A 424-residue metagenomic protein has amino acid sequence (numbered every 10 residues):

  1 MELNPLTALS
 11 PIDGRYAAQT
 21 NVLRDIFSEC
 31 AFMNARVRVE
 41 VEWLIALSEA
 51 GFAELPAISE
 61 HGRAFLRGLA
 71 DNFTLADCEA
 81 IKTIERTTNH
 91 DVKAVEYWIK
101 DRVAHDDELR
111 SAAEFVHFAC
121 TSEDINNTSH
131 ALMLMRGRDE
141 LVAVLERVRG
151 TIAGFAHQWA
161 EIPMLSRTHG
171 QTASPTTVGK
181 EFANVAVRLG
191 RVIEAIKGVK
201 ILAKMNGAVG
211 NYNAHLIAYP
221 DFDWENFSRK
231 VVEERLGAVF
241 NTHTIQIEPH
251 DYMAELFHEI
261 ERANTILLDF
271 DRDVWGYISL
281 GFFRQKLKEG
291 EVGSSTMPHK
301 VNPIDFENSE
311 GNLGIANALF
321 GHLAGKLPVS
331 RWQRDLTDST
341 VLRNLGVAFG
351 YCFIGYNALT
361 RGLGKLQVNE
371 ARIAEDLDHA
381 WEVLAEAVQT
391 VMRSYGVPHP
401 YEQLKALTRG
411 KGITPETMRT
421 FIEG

Functional and structural regions predicted by a protein language model:
M1-H215, Y219-K230, G293, I304-N308 (+2 more regions): A helix-coil-helix interface module used to build multimeric assemblies and to scaffold catalytic/cofactor sites
E2-S28, A64-G68, E85, V292-G424: Catalytic-core signal marking the mid-to-C-terminal active-site face
W43-A46, W98, R102, T151 (+15 more regions): Generic, well-ordered alpha-helical scaffold segments in large soluble proteins
M135-V142, E146, A153, A183-A186 (+7 more regions): Short amphipathic alpha-helical segments with heptad-repeat character
Q158-I162, A195-G198, L202, G237-T242 (+5 more regions): Conserved helix-loop functional segments at active or binding sites
V192, I245-R331: Glycine-rich anion/phosphate-binding loop at the beta-strand->alpha-helix junction
E194, F222-F227, I278, N312 (+2 more regions): Solvent-exposed interaction patches of small proteins and small membrane subunits
E225-H250: Active-site-adjacent "gating/activation" loops or surface patches in catalytic cores
